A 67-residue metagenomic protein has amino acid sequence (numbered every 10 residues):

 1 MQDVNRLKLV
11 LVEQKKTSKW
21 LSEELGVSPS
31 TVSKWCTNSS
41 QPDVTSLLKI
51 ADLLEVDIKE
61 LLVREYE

Functional and structural regions predicted by a protein language model:
M1-K19: A short, Lys/Arg-rich alpha-helix, primarily the initiator
L9-V10, Q14-K15, K34, E60-E67: Short, charged recognition helix plus adjacent turn of helix-turn-helix-like nucleic-acid-binding domains
L11, S22, A51: The alpha-helix within a helix-turn-helix
V27-P42: Recognition helix of helix-turn-helix/homeodomain-like DNA-binding domains that insert into the DNA major groove
T45-E60: DNA major-groove recognition helix of helix-turn-helix/homeodomain DNA-binding modules
